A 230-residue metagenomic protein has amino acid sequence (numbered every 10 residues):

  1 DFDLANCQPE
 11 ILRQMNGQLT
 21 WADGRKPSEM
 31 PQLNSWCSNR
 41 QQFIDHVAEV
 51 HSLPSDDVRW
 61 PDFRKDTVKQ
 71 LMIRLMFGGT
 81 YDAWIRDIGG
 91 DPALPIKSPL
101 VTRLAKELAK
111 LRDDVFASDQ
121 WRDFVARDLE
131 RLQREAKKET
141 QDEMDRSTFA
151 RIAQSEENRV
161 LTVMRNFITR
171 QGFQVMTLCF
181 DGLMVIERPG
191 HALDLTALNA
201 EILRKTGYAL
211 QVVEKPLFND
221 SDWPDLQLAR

Functional and structural regions predicted by a protein language model:
D1-E143: Helical catalytic core of nucleic-acid polymerases
D3-L4, M72, Q174-E187: Catalytic palm active-site di-aspartate
A5-C7, Q14-N16, N166, L183-M184 (+1 more regions): Short, glycine-/Ser/Thr-/acidic-enriched flexible segments
Q14, R86-I88, M176-G182, L195-A200: Composition- and surface-driven signal marking solvent-exposed, interaction-prone regions in large proteins
G79-W84, D142, R146, G190-R230: C-terminal polymerase-core module
S147-E156, E187-P189: Short, contiguous acidic/charged loop-to-helix segments that flank catalytic cores in large enzymes
I152-Q171: Short amphipathic alpha-helix segments
M164-R165, L178-F180, E187, E214-P216: Active-site proximal loops enriched in glycine and acidic residues that flank catalytic Cys/His/Asp and coordinate
